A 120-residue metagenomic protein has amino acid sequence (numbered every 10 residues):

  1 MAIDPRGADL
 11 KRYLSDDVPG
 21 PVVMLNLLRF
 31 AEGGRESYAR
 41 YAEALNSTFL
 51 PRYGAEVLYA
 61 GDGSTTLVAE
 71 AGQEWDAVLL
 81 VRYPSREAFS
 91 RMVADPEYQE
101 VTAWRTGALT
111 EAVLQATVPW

Functional and structural regions predicted by a protein language model:
M1-A77, P84-R91, V118-W120: Short S/T/G/P-rich N-terminal loop/turn motif that feeds into the first structured element of a domain
L80, E87-W120: Short, Lys/Arg-rich amphipathic alpha-helical interaction segments that bind nucleic acids or acidic protein surfaces
